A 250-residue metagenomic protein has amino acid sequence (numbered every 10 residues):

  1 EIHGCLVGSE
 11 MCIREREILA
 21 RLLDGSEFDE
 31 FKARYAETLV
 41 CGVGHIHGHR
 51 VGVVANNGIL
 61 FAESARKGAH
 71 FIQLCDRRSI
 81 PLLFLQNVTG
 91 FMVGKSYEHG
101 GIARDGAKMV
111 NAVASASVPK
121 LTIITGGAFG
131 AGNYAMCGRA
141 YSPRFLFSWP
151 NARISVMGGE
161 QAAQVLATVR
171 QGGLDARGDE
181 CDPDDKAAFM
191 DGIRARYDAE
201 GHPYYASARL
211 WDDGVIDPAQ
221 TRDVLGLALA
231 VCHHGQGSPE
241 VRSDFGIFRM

Functional and structural regions predicted by a protein language model:
E1-I13: Single conserved hydrophobic/aromatic residue that forms the stacking wall/gate of nucleotide- or nucleobase-binding
S9, A36-E37, V88-M92, I124-N133 (+3 more regions): A glycine-rich phosphate-binding loop feature that marks nucleotide/adenosyl-phosphate handling sites
S9, E27-R34, K95, R196-G201 (+1 more regions): Conserved N-terminal alpha-helical segment that immediately precedes and caps sugar-phosphate-binding
R14-N111, L121, V231, G237-M250: Non-catalytic terminal/interface segments that mediate subunit docking, oligomerization, and allosteric communication
V40, R50-G52, I59-E63, G90-G94 (+5 more regions): Flexible loop/turn segments at secondary-structure boundaries
V88-P203: Conserved catalytic cores of soluble enzyme domains, especially glycine-rich substrate-binding beta-alpha loops
I193-M250: Flexible, glycine-rich loop/tail regions that form catalytic "lids" or insertion modules at the edges of active sites
